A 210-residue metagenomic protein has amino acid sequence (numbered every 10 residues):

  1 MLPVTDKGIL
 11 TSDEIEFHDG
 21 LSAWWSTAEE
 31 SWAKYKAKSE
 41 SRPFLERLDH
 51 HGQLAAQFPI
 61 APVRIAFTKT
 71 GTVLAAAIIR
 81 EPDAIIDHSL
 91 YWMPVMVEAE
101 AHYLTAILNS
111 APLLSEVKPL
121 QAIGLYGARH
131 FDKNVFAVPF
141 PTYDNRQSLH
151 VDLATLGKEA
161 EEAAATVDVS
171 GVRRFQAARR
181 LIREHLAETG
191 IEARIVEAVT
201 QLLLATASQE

Functional and structural regions predicted by a protein language model:
M1-V95: Polyanion-binding catalytic cores of nucleic-acid enzymes and NTP/SAM-utilizing transferases
K7, S31, G71-V73, A99 (+3 more regions): Short loop/turn segments at secondary-structure transitions that flank enzyme active sites
S12, A77-E81, Y103-T105, S148-V151: Short conserved micro-motifs at the rims of enzyme active sites and ligand-binding pockets
E14, H18-S22, E29, E100-A101 (+5 more regions): Alpha-helix initiation and N-capping motif
G20, V135, P139-E210: Non-catalytic DNA-recognition/assembly elements of restriction-modification systems
Y35-L48, V117-I123, I195-V199, E210: Short coil/turn segments at secondary-structure boundaries
R42, R47-Q53, L125-R129, N134 (+1 more regions): A glycine-rich phosphate-binding loop feature that marks nucleotide/adenosyl-phosphate handling sites
Y91-A137, R146-L149, L156, A160-A163: Basic, amphipathic alpha-helical recognition segments used for DNA target recognition
